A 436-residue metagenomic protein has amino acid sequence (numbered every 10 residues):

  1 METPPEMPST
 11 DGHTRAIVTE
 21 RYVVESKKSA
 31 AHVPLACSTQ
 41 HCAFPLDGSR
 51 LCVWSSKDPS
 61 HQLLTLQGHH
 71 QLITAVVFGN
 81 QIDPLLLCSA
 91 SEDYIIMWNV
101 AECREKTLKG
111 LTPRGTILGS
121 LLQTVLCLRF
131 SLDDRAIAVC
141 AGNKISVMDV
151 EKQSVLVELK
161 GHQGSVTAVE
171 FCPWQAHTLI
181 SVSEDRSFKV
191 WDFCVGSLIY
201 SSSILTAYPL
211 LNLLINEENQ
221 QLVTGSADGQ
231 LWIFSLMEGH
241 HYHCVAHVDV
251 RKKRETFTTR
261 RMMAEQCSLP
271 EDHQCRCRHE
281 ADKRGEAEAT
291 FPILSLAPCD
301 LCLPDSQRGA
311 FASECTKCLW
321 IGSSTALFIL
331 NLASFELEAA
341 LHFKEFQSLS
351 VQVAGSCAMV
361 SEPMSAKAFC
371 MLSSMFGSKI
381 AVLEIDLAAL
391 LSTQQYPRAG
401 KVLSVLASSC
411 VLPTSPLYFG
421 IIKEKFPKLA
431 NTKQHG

Functional and structural regions predicted by a protein language model:
M1-S29, V33-P34, P45-G48, T259-S334 (+2 more regions): Long, intrinsically disordered, low-complexity acidic/Ser/Thr/Pro-rich regions that flank or link folded repeat-rich
G12-V18, V53-L63, M97-G115, L122 (+7 more regions): Per-blade loop-tip surfaces of WD-repeat and WD-like beta-propellers in eukaryotic adaptors/scaffolds
V24-K28, Q67-I73, L118-T124, K160-V166 (+3 more regions): WD40/WD-repeat beta-propeller blade N-cap
P34-T39, V77-P84, C127-D134, E170-H177 (+3 more regions): Loop/turn segments within WD40 beta-propeller blades
P45-D47, S89-D93, V100, V139-G142 (+4 more regions): Conserved strand-to-loop turn within each blade of WD40 beta-propeller repeats
S49-N80: General structural concept
